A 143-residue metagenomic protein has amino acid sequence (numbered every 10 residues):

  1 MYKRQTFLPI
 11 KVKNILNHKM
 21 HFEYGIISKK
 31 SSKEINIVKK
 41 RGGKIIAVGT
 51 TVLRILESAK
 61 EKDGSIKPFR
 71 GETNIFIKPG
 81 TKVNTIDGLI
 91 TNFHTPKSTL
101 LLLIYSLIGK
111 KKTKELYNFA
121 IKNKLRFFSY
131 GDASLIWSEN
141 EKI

Functional and structural regions predicted by a protein language model:
K3-I143: Surface-exposed, charge/polar-rich loops and edge strands
